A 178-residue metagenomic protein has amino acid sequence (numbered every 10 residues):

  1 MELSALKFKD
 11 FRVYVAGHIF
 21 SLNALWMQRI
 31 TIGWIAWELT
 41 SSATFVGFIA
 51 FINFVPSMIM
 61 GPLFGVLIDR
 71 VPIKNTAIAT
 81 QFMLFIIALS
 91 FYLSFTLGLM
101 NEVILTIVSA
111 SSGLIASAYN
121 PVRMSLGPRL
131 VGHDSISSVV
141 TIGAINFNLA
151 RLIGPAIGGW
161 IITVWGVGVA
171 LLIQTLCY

Functional and structural regions predicted by a protein language model:
M1-R12: Juxtamembrane intracellular "pre-TM" segments in multi-pass secondary transporters
K7, E38, D69-R70, G98 (+2 more regions): Membrane-helix boundary and inter-helical linker elements of multi-pass secondary transporters
V13-R29, I52-I68, P72-L84, I104-I162 (+1 more regions): Substrate-agnostic recognition of the 12-TM MFS/MFS-like secondary transporter fold
Q28-T31, I35, T40-A50, T141: Small-residue hotspots at the loop-to-helix junctions and early N-terminal turns of transmembrane alpha-helices
S41, G65, S94-L99, G166: Short helix-capping/hinge motifs at transmembrane helix termini and TM-loop junctions
A43, M100-L105: Juxtamembrane helix-entry segments on the extracytoplasmic side of multipass membrane proteins
F82-L99: C-terminal ends and interior cores of transmembrane alpha-helices in multi-pass membrane transporters/permeases
V169-Y178: Symmetry-related core transmembrane helices of the 12-TM Major Facilitator Superfamily/SLC fold
